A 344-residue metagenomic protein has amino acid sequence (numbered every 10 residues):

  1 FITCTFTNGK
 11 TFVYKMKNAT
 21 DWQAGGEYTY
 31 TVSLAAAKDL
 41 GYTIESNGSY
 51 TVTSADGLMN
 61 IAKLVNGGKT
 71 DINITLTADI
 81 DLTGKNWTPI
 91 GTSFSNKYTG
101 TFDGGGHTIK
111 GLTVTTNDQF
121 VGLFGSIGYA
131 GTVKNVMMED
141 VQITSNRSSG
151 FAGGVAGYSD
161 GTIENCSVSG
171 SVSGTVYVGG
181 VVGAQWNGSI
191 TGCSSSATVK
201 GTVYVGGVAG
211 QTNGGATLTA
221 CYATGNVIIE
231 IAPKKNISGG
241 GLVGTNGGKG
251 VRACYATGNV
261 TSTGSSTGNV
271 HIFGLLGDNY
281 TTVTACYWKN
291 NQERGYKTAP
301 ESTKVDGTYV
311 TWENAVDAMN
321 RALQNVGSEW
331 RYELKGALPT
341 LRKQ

Functional and structural regions predicted by a protein language model:
F1-D39: Extracytoplasmic cysteine-anchoring/structural motifs
A37-Q344: Surface-exposed repetitive/solenoidal architectures
